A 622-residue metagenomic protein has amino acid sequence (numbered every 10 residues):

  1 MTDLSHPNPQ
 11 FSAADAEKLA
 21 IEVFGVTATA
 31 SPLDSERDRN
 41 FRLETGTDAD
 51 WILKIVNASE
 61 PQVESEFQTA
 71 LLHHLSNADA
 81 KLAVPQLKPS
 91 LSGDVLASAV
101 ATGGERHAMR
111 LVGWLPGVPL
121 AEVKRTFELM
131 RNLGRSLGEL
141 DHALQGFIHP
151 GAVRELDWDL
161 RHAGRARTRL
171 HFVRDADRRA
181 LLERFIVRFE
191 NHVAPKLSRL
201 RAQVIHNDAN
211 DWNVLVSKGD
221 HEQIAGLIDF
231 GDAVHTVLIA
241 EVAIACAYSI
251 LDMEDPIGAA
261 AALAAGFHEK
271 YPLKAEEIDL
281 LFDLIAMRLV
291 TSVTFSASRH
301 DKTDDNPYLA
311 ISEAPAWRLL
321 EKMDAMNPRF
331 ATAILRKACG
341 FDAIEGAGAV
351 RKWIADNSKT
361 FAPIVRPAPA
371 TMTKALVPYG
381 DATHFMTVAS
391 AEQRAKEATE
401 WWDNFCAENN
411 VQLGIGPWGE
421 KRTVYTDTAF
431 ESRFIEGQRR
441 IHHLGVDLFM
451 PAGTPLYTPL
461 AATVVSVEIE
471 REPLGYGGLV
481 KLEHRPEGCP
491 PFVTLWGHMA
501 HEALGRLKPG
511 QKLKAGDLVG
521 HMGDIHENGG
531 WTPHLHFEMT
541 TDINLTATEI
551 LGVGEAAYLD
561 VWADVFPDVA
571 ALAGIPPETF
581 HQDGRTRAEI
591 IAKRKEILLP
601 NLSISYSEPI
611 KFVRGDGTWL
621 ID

Functional and structural regions predicted by a protein language model:
L4, H171-F172, S292-A347: ATP/Mg2+ or Mg2+-diphosphate-binding catalytic cores that bind nucleotide phosphates or diphosphates via glycine-rich
Q10-A20, H149, R165-N207, S217-G219: An alpha-helical support segment within catalytic cores of ATP-dependent transferases
I55-R106, E122-K124, E128-R131: A conserved alpha-helical element in kinase catalytic cores
L91, E122-D177, L200-A202: A cross-family kinase active-site recognition segment
I239-P272, A286-T303: Active-site activation/catalytic loop segments of kinase-like enzymes and analogous catalytic loops in related
G340-D447, Y558-Q582: Polar/charged, compositionally biased leader and regulatory segments
T458-A503: Zn2+-dependent peptidoglycan hydrolase active-site motif and core
D583-R614: Active-site-adjacent loop/helix segments that line or gate small-molecule/cofactor pockets in enzymes
